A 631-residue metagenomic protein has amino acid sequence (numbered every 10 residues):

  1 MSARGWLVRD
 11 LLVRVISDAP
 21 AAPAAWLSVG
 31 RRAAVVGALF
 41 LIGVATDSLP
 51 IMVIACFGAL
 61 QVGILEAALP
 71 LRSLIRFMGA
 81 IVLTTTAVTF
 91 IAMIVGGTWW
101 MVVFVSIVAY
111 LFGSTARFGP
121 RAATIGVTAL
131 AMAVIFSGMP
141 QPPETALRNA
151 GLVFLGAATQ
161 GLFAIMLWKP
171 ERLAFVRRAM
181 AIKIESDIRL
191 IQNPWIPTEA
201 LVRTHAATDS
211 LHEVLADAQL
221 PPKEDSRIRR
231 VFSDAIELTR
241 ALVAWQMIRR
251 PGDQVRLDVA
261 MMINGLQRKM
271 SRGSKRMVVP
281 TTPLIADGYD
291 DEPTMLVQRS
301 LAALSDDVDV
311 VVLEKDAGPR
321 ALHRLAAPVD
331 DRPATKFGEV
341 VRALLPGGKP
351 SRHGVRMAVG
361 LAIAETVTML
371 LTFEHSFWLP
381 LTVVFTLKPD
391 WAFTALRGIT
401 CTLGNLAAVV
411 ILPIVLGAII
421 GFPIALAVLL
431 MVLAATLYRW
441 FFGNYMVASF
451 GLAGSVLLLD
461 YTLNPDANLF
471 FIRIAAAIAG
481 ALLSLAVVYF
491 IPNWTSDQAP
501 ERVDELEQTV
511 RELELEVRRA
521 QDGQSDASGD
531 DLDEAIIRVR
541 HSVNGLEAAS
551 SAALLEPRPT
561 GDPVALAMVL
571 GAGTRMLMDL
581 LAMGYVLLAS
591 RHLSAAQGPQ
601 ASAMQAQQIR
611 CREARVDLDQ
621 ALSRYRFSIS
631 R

Functional and structural regions predicted by a protein language model:
M1-G37, T145, Q160-E374, I491-R631: Cytosolic regulatory and coupling regions of membrane transport/channel systems
S2-L71, F77-T85: N-terminal signal-anchor module of multipass membrane proteins
G30-A38, I42, G79, L83 (+26 more regions): Hydrophobic faces of alpha-helical transmembrane segments in multi-pass integral membrane proteins
L39-A45, I64-A68, T85-G97, F112-A116 (+9 more regions): Hydrophobic alpha-helical transmembrane segments and adjacent interfacial helices in integral membrane proteins
L41-F57, I91-S106, N149-G151, V367 (+2 more regions): Structural signature of hydrophobic alpha-helical transmembrane segments
T46, P333-A427, M431-V432: Core alpha-helical transmembrane segments of integral membrane proteins
E66-M78, G113-G126, W391-T400, Y438-S449: Membrane-helix interface "capping/anchor" motifs
P70-L71, A92-G96, R117-F118, M139-R148 (+5 more regions): Membrane-interface helix caps and helix-loop-helix hairpins in membrane proteins
